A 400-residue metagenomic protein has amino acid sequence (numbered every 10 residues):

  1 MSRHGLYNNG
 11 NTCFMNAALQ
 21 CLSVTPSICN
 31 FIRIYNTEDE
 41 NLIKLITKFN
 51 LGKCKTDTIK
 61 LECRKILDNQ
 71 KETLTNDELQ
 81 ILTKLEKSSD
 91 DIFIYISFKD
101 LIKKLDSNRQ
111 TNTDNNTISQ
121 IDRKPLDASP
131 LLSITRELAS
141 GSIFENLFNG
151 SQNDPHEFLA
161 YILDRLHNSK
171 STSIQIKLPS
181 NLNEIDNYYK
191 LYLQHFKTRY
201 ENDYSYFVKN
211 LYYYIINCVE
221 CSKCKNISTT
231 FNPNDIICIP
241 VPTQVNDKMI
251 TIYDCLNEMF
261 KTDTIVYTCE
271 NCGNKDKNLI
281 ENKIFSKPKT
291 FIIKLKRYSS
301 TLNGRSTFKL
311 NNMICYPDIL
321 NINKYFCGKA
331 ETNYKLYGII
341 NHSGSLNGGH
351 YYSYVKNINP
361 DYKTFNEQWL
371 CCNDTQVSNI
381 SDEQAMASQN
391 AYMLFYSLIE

Functional and structural regions predicted by a protein language model:
M1, Y7, L19-L22, N50-K53 (+5 more regions): Exposed substrate/partner-binding surface patches
M1-I185, I292-K294, I380-I399: USP/UBP deubiquitinase core
T12, C218-E220, T290, Y352: Beta-sheet entry/capping signal
T12-F14, Y214, S286, L346: Short, surface-exposed loop/turn motifs at beta-strand boundaries within globular domains
K104-T111, I118, N217, S286 (+3 more regions): Beta-strand elements of well-folded, non-transmembrane domains
P125-E137, L191-T198, A330-E331: Active-site-adjacent bridging/hinge elements
I143-D247: A broadly conserved sequence feature marking short terminus-proximal activation segments in nucleic acid-centric
